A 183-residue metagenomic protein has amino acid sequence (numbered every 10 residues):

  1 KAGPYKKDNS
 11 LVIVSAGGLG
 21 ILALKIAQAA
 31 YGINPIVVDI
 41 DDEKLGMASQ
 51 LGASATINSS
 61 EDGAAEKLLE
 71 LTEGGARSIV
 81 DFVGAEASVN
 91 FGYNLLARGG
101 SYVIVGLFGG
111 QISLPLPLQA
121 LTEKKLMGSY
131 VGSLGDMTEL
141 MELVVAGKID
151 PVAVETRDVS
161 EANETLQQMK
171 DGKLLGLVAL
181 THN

Functional and structural regions predicted by a protein language model:
K1-D62, E66-K67: Mid-domain Rossmann-like dinucleotide-binding core that forms the NAD(H)/NADP(H) cofactor-binding site
I40-M47, Q111-L116, M137-T138: Short, glycine/polar-rich helix-capping loops at beta-to-alpha or helix-loop-helix junctions that flank or form
D41, F108, G132: Residues in the short beta-alpha loop(s) of Rossmann-like NAD(P)-binding domains
K67-I79: A short acidic, Gly/Pro-enriched loop at the edge of an enzyme's catalytic core that lines a small-molecule cofactor
S78, N90, N94, L134-N183: C-terminal hydrophobic helical "lid"/dimerization subdomain of Rossmann-like NAD(P)H-dependent oxidoreductases
V83-G84, G106-L107: Short glycine-/small-residue-rich Rossmann-like dinucleotide-binding loops
L96-R98: Helix-to-beta-strand junctions that scaffold the AdoMet/dcAdoMet cofactor pocket in Class I SAM-dependent enzymes
S101-V103, L114-A153: Rossmann-fold dehydrogenase core element
